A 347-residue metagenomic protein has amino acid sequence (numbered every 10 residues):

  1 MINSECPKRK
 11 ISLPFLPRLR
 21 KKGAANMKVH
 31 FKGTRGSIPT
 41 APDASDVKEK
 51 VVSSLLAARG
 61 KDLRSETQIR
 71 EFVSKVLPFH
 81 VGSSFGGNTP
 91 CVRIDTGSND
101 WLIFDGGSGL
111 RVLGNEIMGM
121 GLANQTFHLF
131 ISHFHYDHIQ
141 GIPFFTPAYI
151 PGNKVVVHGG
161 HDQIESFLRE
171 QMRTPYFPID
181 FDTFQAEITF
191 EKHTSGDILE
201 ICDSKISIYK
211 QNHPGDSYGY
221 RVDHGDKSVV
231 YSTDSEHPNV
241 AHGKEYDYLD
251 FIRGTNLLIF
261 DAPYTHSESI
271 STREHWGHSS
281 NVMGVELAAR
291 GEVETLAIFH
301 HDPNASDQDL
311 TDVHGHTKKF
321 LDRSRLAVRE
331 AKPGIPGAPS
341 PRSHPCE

Functional and structural regions predicted by a protein language model:
P7-R9, L13-F15, R20-V230, L249 (+1 more regions): Binuclear metal-dependent hydrolase catalytic cores
R35-I38, E236-H237, Y264-T265: Active-site/binding-pocket entry motifs
T40-L55, P238-N239, K244, T272-G277: Acidic/histidine-rich helix-loop elements that form or flank divalent-metal/phosphate-binding sites at the catalytic
V73-K75, M120, H138, I201 (+6 more regions): Generic alpha-helix detector with strongest preference for long hydrophobic helices that associate with membranes
F104, S132, S232-T233, F260-A262 (+1 more regions): Active-site flanking residues adjacent to catalytic metal/cofactor-binding acidic residues
S228, N239-R329: Cap/insert and terminal regions of metallo-dependent hydrolase folds
